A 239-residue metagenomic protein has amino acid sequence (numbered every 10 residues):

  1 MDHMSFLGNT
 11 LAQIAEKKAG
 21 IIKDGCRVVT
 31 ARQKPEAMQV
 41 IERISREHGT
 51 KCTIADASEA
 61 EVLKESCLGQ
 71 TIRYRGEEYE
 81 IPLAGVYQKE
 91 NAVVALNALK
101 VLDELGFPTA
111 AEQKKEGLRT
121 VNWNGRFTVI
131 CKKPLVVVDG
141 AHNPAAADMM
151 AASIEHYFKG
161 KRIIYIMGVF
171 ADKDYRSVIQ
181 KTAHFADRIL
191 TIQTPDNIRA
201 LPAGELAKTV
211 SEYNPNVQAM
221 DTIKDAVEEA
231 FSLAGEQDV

Functional and structural regions predicted by a protein language model:
M1-H3, Q13, R75-R188: Nucleotide phosphate-binding/pyrophosphate-handling subdomain across enzymes that bind or process nucleotide phosphates
M1-R75, L96-E112: Acidic, Mg2+-coordinating active-site environments of NTP-dependent enzymes
T10, R27-V29, Q33, Y165 (+2 more regions): Cap/insert and terminal regions of metallo-dependent hydrolase folds
A19, A151-E155, V227-S232: Generic structural signal for well-ordered alpha-helical scaffold segments
C26, K161-I163, P215, E236-V239: Short coil/turn segments at beta-strand junctions that form active-site/ligand-binding loops
A31-R32, R46-S66, P82-V86, Q113-T120 (+5 more regions): Beta-strand->loop->alpha-helix junctions that form or flank phosphate-binding loops in nucleotide-handling enzymes
K34-T53, L68, L135-V136, P144 (+1 more regions): C-terminal helical cap/extension that packs against the catalytic core of soluble nucleotide-cofactor enzymes
